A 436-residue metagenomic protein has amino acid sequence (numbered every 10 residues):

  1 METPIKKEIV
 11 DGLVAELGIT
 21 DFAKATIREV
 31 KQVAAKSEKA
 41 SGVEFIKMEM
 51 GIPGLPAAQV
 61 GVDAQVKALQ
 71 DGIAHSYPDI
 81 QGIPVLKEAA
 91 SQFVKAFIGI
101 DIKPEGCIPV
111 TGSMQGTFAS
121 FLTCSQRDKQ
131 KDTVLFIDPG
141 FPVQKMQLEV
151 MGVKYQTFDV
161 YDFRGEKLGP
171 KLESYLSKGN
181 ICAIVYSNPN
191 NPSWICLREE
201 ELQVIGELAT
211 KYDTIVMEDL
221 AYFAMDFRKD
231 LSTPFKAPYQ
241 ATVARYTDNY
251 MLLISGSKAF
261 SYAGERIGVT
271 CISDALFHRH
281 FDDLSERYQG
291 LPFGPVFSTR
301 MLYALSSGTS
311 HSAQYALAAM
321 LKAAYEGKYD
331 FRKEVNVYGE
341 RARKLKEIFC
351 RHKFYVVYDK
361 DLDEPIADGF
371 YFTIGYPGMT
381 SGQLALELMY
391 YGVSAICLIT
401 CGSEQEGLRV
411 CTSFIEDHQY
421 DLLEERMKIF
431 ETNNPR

Functional and structural regions predicted by a protein language model:
E2, Q92, A96, I100-I102 (+2 more regions): PLP-dependent enzyme catalytic core of the Aspartate aminotransferase-like
P4-Q115, E166, L321-A324, K328 (+1 more regions): N-terminal small-domain helix-loop-helix segment of the aminotransferase-like
V30, M48, Q65, A90 (+13 more regions): Generic structural signal for small/hydrophobic residues in well-ordered secondary structure, especially within
I73-Y212, M217, F223-Y246, M251: Conserved core of the PLP fold type I
A244-N336: Conserved core segment of the aminotransferase class I/II
I272, I374-G378, T412-F414: Short beta-strand-to-loop capping motifs
H311-Q314, A318, F331-K346, V356-G375: Conserved glycine-rich beta-strand-loop-beta hairpin in the small C-terminal domain of fold type I
